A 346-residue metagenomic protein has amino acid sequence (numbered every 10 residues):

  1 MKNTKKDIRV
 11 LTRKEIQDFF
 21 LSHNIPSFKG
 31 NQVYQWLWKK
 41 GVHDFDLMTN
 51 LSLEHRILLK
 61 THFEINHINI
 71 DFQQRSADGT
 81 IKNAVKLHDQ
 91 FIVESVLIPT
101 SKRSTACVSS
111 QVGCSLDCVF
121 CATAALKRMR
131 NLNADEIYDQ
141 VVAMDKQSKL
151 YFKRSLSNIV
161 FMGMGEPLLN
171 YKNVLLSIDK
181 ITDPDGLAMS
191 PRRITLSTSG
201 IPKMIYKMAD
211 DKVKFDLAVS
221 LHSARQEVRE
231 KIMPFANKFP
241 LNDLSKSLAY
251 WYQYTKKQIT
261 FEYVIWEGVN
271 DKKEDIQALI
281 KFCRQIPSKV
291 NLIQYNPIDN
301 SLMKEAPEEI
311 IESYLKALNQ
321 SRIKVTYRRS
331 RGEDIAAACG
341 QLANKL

Functional and structural regions predicted by a protein language model:
M1-I92, P99, A249-K257, I265-L346: Auxiliary Fe-S-binding modules of radical SAM enzymes
R13, S115, I201-K203, R225-Q226 (+1 more regions): Alpha-helix N-cap/helix-start and coil->helix boundary motif
S76, S109-S110, S197, S220: Short linear Ser/Thr-Pro motifs
I81, V93, S104-V108, L116 (+1 more regions): Generic beta-strand structural signal
L97-I98, N173: Residue-level structural signal for beta-strand termini and adjacent loop
P99-V142: Canonical Radical SAM [4Fe-4S] cluster-binding loop centered on the CxxxCxxC motif and its immediate flanking residues
D145-S321: Conserved AdoMet/S-adenosylmethionine-binding subsite of the radical SAM
